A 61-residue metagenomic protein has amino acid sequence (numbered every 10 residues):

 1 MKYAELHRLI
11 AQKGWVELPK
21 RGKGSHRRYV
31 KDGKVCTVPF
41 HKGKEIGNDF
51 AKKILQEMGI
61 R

Functional and structural regions predicted by a protein language model:
K2-R21, R28-R61: Basic nucleic-acid-binding interfaces
